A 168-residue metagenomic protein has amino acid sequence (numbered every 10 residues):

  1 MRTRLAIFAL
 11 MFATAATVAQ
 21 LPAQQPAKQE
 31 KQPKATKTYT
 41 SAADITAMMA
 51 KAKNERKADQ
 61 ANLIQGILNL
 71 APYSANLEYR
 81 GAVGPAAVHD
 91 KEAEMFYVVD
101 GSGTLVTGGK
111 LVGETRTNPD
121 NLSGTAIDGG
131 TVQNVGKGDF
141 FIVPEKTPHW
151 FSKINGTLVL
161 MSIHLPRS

Functional and structural regions predicted by a protein language model:
A6-A19: Bacterial N-terminal signal peptides
L21-V88: A short, N-terminal "cap"/entry segment at the start of jelly-roll beta-barrel domains of the cupin/DSBH fold
A87, E94-Y97, V132-Q133, F140-F141: His/acidic/aromatic-lined binding-pocket segments of jelly-roll/cupin-type domains and related regulatory beta-sandwich
D90-L111, T117-A126: Short, conserved beta-strand element in jelly-roll/cupin
N121-F141: Acidic, glycine-rich flexible loop segments
N134-P148, S152-I154: Conserved metal-binding segment of the jelly-roll/cupin
N155-S168: A short hydrophobic beta-strand segment most commonly corresponding to one strand of the jelly-roll/cupin
